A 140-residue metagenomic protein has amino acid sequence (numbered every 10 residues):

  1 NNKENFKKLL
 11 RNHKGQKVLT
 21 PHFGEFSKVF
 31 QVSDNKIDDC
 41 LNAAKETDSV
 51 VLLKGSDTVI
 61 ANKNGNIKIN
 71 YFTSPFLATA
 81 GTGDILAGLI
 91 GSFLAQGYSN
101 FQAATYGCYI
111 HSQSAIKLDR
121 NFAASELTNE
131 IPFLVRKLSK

Functional and structural regions predicted by a protein language model:
N1-F72: Glycine-rich phosphate/dinucleotide-binding loop and adjoining beta-alpha-beta core of small-molecule
K14-G15, G65, Y98, F122 (+2 more regions): N-terminal loops that bind phosphate or other acidic moieties and the adjacent beta-alpha structural core
K28, T79-I110: Short, small-residue alpha-helix embedded
V32-D38, G97-Q102, D119-F122: Short, charged, surface-exposed loops that flank catalytic or proteolytic processing sites
V50, I110-Q113: A short structural micro-motif
I69-G81: Short pre-catalytic strand/loop immediately N-terminal to key active-site residues, enriched for Gly-Thr
S112-K140: Charged C-terminal helix
